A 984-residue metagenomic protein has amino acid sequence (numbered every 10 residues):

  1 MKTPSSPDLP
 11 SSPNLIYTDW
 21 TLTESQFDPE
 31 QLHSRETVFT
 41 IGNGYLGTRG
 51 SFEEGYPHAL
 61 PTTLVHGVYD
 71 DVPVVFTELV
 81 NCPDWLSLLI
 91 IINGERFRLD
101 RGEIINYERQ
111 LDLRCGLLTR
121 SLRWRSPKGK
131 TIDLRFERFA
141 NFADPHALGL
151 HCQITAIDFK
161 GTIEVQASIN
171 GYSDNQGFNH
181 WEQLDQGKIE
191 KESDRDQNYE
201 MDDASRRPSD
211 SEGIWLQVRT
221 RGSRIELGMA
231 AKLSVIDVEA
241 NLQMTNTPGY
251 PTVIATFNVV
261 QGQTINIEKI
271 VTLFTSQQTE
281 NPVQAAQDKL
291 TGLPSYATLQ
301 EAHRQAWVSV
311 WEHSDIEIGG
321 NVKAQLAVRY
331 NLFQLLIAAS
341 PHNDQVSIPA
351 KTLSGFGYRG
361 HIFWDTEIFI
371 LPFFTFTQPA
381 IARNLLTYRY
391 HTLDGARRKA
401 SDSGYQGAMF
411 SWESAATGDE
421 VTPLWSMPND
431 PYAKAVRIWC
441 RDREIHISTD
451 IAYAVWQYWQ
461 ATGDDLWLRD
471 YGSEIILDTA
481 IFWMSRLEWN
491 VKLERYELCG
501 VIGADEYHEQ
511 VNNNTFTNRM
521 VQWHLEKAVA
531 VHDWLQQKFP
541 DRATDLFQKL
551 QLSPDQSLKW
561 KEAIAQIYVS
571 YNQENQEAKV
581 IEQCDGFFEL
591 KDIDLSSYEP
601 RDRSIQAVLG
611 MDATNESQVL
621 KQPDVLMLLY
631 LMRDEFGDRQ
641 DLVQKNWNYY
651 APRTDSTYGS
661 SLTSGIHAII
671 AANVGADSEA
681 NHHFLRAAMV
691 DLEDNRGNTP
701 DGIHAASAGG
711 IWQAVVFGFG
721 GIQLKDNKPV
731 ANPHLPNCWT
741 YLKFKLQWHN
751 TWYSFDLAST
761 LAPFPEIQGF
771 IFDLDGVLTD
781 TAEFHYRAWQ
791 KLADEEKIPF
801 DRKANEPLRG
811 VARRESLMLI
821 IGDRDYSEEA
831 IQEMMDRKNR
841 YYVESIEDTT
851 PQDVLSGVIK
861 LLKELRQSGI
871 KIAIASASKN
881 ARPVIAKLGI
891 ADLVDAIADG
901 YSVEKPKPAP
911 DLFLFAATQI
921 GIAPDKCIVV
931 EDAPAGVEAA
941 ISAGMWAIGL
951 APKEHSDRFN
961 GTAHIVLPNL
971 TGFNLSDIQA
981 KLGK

Functional and structural regions predicted by a protein language model:
K2-I41, Y45-Y358, G610-A613, A762: Acidic/polar, glycine-enriched structural segments that form the non-catalytic walls/loops of the carbohydrate-binding
H33-H58, T63-L64, A415-T417, Y507-L535 (+2 more regions): C-terminal capping/lid segments that line or modulate ligand- or cofactor-binding pockets
Y69, P73-P127, I132-D133, D638-K645 (+3 more regions): Non-catalytic C-terminal accessory modules of carbohydrate-active enzymes
A339-S354, A380-Y453, W459, L466-D470 (+4 more regions): Helix-terminus loop motifs that line ligand-binding clefts
F363-T392, E444, E526, D533 (+1 more regions): Active-site core of glycosidic bond-cleaving carbohydrate-active enzymes
F764-N805: Active-site neighborhood of HAD-like aspartate-dependent phosphohydrolases
F764-Q768, K863-E864, K879-K984: Asp-based, Mg2+/Mn2+-dependent phosphohydrolase catalytic module
E844-I874: Short, acidic loop-to-helix structural element flanking the phosphoryl-transfer center in phosphate-processing enzymes
